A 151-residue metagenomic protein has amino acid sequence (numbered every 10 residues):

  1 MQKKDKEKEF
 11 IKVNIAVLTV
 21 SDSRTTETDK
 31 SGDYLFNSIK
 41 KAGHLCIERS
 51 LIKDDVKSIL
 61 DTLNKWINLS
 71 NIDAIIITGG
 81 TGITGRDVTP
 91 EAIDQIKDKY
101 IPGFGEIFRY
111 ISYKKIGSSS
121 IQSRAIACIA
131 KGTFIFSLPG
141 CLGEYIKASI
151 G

Functional and structural regions predicted by a protein language model:
M1-G151: Non-catalytic beta/alpha edge segments that cap or flank active sites
